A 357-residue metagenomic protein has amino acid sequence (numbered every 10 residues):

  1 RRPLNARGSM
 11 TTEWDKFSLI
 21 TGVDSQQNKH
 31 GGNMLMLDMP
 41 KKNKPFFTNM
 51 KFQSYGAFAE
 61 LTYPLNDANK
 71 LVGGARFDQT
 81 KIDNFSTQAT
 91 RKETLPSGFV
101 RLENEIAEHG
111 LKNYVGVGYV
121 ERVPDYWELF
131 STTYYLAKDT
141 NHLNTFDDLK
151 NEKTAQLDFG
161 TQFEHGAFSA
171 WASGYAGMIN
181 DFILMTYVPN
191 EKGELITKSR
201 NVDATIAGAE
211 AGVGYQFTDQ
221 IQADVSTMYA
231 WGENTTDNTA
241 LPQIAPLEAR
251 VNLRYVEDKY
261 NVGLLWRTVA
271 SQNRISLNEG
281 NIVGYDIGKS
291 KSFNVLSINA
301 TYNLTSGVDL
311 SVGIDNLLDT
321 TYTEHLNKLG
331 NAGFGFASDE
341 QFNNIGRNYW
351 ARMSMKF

Functional and structural regions predicted by a protein language model:
R1, N5, D38-T48, K81-T90 (+8 more regions): Extracellular loop and loop/strand-boundary signature of outer-membrane beta-barrel proteins
R1-A107, K112-Y114, F163-E164, F168-Y175 (+1 more regions): Face-selective signature of the C-terminal outer-membrane beta-barrel domain
R2-M10, M50-F58, F146-K150, Q156 (+3 more regions): Outer membrane beta-barrel strand-and-loop segments of large Gram-negative receptors, especially TonB-dependent
A6-T12, A57-Y63, V100-N104, F159-F163 (+6 more regions): Residues on the lipid-exposed face of transmembrane beta-strands in outer-membrane beta-barrel proteins
T12-K16, N104-E108, Y119, F163-A167 (+5 more regions): A generic beta-sheet turn/junction motif
K16, P64-L71, S169, G174-I179 (+5 more regions): Gram-negative outer-membrane beta-barrel transporters
K29-M36, Q79-S86, T90, N104-L157 (+5 more regions): Surface-exposed extracellular loop regions of Gram-negative outer-membrane beta-barrel proteins, predominantly
A207, L247, R254, K289 (+1 more regions): C-terminal beta-signal and terminal closure region of outer-membrane beta-barrel proteins
